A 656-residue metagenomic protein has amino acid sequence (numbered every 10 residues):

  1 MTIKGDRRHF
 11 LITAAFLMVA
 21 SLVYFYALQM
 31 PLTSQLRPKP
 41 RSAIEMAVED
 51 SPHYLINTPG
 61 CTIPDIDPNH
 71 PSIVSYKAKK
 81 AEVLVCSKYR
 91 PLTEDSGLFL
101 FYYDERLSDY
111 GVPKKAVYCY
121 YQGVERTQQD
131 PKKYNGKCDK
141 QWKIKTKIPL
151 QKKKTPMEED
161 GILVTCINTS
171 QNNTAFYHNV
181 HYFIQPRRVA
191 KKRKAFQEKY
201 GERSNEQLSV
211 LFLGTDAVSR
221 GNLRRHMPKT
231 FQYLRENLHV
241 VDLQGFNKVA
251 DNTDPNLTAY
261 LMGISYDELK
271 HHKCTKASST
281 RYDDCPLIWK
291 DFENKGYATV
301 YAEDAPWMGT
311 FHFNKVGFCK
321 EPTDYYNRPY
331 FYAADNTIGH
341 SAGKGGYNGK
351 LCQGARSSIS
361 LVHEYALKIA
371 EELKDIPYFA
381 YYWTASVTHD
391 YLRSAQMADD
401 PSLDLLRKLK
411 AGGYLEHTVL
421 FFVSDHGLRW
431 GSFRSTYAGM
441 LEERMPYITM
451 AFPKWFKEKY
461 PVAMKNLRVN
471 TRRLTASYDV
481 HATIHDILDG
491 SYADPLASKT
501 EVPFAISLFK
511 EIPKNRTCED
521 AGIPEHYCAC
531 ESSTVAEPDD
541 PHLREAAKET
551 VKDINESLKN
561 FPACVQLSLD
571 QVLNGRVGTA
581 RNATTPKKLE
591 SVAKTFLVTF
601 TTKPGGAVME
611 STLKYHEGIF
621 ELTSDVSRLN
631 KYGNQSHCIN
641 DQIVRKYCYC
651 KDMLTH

Functional and structural regions predicted by a protein language model:
M1-R41: N-terminal signal-anchor transmembrane helix specifying type II single-pass membrane topology of secretory-pathway
P38-K199: Beta-strand-enriched, solvent-exposed domains that form extended recognition/catalytic surfaces
S170-N205, Y615-T623, H637, Q642 (+1 more regions): Exposed low-complexity, polar/acidic, P/S/T/G-rich flexible segments that act as propeptides, protease-susceptible
V189-F379, W383-R393, D486: Active-site-proximal alpha/beta segments of enzymes that process anionic O-linked groups
T253-E268, A385, T436-S491: Substrate-binding rim/cap in mid-to-C-terminal beta-strand-loop elements of soluble/periplasmic
H271-T280, G349-A355, S386-A395, S432-S435 (+3 more regions): Active-site rim elements
K315-T323, A411-H417, F421-L467, A493-P524: Histidine-centered active-site microenvironments of extracellular/periplasmic hydrolases and transferases
L351, L488, Y492-H656: Phosphate/adenylate-binding glycine loop and adjacent helical scaffold
